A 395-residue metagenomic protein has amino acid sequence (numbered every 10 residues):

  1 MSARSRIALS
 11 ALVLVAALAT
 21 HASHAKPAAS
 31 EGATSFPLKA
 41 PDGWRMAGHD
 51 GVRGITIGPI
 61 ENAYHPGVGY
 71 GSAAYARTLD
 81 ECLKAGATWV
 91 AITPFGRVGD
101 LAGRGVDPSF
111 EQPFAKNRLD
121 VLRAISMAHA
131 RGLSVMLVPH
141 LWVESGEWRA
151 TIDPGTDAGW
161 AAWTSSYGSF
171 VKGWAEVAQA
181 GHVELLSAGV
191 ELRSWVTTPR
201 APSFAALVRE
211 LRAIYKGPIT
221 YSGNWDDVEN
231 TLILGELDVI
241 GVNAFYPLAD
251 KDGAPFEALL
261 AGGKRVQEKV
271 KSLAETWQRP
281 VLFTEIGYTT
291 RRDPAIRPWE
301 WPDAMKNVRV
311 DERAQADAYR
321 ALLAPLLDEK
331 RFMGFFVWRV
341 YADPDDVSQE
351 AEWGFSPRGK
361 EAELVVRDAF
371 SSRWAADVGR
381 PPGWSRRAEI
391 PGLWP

Functional and structural regions predicted by a protein language model:
S10-A19: Bacterial N-terminal signal peptides
K26-T88, S126-A130, S134: N-terminal carbohydrate-binding accessory modules
G32-K39, G43-H49, P66, P298-N307 (+3 more regions): Aromatic-rich peripheral "rim/lid" segments of glycoside hydrolase catalytic domains that contact and position glycan
R53, G58, A85-G105, K116-V196 (+2 more regions): Substrate-binding cleft and catalytic face of glycoside hydrolase catalytic domains, especially the flexible beta-alpha
E61-G67, G103-R118, T156-S166, G189-A201 (+2 more regions): The substrate-binding groove and active-site-proximal loops of carbohydrate-active enzymes, especially glycoside
G67-L83, T164-V177, N224-I233, A316-P325: Short, acidic/polar
R118, R123, A130-R131, V138 (+5 more regions): Glycoside hydrolase catalytic-domain groove-lining segments
F170, T198-Y221: Active-site neighborhood of glycoside hydrolase catalytic domains
